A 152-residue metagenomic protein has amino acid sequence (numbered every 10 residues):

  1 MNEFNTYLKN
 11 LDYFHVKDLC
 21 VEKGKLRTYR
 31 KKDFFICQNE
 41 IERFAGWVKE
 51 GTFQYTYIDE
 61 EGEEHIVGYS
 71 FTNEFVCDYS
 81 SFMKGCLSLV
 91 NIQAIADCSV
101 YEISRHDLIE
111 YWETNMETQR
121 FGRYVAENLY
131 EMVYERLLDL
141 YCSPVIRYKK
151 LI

Functional and structural regions predicted by a protein language model:
M1-L26, R30, S81: Cyclic nucleotide-binding regulatory module and flanking cytosolic helices
N2-L11, W47-V48, G62-V67, Y79-M83 (+1 more regions): Short, mixed-charge, low-aromatic patches
V16-L19, T52-T56, E74, T114 (+1 more regions): Short acidic/polar alpha-helix capping motifs at helix-coil junctions
V21, E40, D97, L137: Generic anion/oxyanion-binding catalytic loop in active/binding sites
R27-Y29, S70, I103: Hydrophobic residues at beta-strand termini and immediately following loops that shape nucleotide-binding pockets
D33-I95: Cyclic nucleotide-binding regulatory domains
Q54, V100-Y101: General beta-strand recognition
Q93-I95, E102-I152: Polybasic "coupling" helices that flank or enter modular domains
